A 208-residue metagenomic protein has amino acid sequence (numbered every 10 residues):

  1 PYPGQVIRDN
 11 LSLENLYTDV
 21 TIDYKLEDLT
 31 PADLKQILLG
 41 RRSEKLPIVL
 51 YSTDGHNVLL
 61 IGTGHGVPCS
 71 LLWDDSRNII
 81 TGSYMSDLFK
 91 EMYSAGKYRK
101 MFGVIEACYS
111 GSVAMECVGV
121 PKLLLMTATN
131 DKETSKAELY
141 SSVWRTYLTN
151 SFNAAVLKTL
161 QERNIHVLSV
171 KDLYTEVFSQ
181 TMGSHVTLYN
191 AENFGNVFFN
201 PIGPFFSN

Functional and structural regions predicted by a protein language model:
P1-N208: Cysteine endopeptidase catalytic domains of the caspase/legumain-like
